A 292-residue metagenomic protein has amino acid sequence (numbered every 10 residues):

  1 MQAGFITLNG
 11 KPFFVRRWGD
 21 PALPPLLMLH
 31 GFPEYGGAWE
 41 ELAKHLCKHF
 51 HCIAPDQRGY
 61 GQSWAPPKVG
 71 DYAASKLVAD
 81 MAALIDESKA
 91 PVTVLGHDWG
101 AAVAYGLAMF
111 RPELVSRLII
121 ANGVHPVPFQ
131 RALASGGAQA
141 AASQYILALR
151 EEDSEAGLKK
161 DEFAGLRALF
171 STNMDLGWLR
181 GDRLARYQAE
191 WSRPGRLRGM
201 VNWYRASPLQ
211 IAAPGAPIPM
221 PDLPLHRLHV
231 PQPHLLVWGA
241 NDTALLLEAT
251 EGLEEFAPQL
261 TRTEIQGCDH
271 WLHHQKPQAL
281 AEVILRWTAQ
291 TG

Functional and structural regions predicted by a protein language model:
M1-L26, C47-F50, K89-P91, P258 (+1 more regions): Alpha/beta-hydrolase fold catalytic core
A3-F5, C52-A54, L236, R262: Conserved beta-strand scaffold positions in the cores of enzyme catalytic domains, especially in NTP/NDP-utilizing
F13, P25, Y60-L95, W99-L260 (+3 more regions): Flexible "cap/lid" subdomain of the alpha/beta-hydrolase fold that forms the substrate-access gate
R16-A65: Conserved HGGG/HGGXW glycine-rich cap/lid loop of the alpha/beta-hydrolase fold
A38, D80, G199, A279 (+1 more regions): Charged catalytic carboxylate motif
E40, Y105-M109, A281: Short, hydrophobic alpha-helix immediately C-terminal to the catalytic nucleophile
E41-L42, A249-G252, A279: A short acidic, amphipathic alpha-helical/loop segment
C268-P277, A281: Catalytic histidine-centered segment of alpha/beta-hydrolase-like enzymes
